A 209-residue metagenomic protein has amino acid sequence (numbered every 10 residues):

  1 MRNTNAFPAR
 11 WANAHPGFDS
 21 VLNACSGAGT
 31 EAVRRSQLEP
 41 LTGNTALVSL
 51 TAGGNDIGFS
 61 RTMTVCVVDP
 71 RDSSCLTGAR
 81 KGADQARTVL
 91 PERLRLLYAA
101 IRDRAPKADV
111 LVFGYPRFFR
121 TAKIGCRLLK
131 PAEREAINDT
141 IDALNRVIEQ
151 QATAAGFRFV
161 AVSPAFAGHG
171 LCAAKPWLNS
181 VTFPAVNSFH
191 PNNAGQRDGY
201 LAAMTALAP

Functional and structural regions predicted by a protein language model:
M1-A24, E39, V68-D69: Serine-esterase "nucleophile elbow" of acetyl-processing enzymes
N13-F18, E92-V110, A143-V160: A structural motif corresponding to the C-terminal end of an alpha-helix and its immediate exit/capping segment
D19-A24, A46-T51, D56-G58, D109-G114 (+1 more regions): Structural recognition of the beta-strand scaffold that forms the well-ordered cores of secreted hydrolase catalytic
A32-N44: Short, well-structured alpha-helical segments in soluble
L38, R87, P91, R95 (+1 more regions): Short, amphipathic alpha-helical "lid/cap" segments that border enzyme active or binding sites
N44-V48, A52-G54, G58-G78, A86-V89 (+2 more regions): A substrate-binding/cap region within the structured catalytic cores of diverse enzymes
S60-Q85, R117-I141: Serine-dependent acyl-ester chemistry module
P116-P209: Catalytic His-Asp segment of secreted/periplasmic serine-dependent ester chemistry enzymes
